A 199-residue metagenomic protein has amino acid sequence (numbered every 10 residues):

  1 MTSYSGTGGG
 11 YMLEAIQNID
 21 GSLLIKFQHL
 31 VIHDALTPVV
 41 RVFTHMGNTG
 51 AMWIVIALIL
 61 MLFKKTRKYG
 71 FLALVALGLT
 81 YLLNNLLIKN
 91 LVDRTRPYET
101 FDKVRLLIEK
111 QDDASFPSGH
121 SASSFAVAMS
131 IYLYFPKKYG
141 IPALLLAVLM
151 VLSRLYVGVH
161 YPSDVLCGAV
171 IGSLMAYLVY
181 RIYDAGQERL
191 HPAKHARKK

Functional and structural regions predicted by a protein language model:
T2-A51, N85-D113, K194-K199: N-terminal transmembrane-helix/juxtamembrane module of multi-pass inner/ER membrane proteins
A35, K65-G70, F135-P142: Membrane-helix interface segments
N48, F63-K64, V92-D93, V157-Y161: Short helix-capping/hinge motifs at transmembrane helix termini and TM-loop junctions
I56, V104-K199: Membrane-embedded catalytic cores of phosphoryl/pyrophosphoryl-handling enzymes
I56-L82: Interfacial segments of alpha-helical transmembrane regions
I59, L79, L83, L87-I88 (+1 more regions): Alpha-helical membrane-inserting segments
V75-K89, I141-S153: Small-polar-interrupted transmembrane alpha-helices in polytopic inner-membrane proteins
